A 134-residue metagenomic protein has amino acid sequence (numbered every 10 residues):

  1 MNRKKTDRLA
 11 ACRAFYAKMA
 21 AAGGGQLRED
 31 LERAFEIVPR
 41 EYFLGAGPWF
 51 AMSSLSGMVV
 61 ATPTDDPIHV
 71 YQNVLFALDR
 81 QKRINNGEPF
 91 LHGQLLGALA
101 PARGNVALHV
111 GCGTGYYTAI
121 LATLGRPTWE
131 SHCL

Functional and structural regions predicted by a protein language model:
M1-V106, Y116-I120, L124: Class I SAM-dependent transferase core
G111-G115: Class I SAM-dependent methyltransferase "Motif I" SAM/SAH-binding loop
P127-L134: Conserved SAM-binding motif I beta-strand of class I
